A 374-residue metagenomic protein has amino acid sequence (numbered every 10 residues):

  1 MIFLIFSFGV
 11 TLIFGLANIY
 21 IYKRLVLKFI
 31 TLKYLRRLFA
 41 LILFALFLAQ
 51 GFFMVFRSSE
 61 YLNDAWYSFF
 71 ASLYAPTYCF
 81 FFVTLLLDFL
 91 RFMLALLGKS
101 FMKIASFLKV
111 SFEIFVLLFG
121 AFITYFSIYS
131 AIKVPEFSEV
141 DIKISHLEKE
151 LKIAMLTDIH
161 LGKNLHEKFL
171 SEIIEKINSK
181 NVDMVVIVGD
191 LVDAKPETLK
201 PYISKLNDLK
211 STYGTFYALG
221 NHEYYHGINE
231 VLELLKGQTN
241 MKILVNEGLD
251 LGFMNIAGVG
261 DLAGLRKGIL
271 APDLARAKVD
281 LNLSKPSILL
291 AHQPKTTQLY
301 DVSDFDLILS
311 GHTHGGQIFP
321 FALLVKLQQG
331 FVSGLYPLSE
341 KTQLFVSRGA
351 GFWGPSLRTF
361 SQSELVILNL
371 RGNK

Functional and structural regions predicted by a protein language model:
M1-I132: Non-catalytic terminal accessory segments
F80-V83, D141, L244: Non-transmembrane, interaction-prone segments in cytosolic or luminal domains
G120-H146, K163-K168: Hydrophobic alpha-helical transmembrane segments in integral membrane proteins
K143-K374: Soluble catalytic domains of enzymes that build or remodel membrane lipids, polysaccharides, and related
